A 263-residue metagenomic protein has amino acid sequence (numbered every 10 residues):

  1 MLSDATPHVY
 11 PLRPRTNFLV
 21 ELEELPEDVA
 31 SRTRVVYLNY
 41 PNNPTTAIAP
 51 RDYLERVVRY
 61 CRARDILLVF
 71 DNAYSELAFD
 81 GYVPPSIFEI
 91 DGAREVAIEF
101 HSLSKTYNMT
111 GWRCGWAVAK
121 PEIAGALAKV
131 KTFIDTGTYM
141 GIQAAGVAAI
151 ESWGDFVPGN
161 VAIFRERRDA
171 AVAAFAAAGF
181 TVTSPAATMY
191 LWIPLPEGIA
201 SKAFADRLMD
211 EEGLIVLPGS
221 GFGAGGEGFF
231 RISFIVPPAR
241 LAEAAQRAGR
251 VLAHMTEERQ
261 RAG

Functional and structural regions predicted by a protein language model:
M1-G263: PLP-dependent class I/II
